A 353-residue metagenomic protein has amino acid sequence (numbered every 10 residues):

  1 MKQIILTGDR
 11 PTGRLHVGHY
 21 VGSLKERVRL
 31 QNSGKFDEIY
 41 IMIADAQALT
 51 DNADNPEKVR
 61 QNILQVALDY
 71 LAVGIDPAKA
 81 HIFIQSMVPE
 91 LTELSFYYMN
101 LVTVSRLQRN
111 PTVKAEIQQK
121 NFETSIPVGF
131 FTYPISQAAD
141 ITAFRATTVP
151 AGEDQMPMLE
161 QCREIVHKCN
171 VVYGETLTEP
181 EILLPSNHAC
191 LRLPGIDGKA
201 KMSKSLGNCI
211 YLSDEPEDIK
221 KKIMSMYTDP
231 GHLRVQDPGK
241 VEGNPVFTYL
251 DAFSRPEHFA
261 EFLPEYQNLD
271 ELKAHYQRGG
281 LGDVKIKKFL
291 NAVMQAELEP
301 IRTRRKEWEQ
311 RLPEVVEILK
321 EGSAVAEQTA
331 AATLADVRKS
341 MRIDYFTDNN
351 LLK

Functional and structural regions predicted by a protein language model:
M1-Q3, F346-T347: Extreme N-terminus of proteins, especially the signal/transit-peptide cleavage junction and the first residues
K2-A139, E257, A296-L298, R302 (+1 more regions): N-terminal Rossmann-like or analogous alpha/beta NTP/dinucleotide-binding catalytic cores that position adenine
V113-A115, Q119-C169, Y173, P194-G195: Internal, conserved structured core segments that host functional sites
P157, R163-K353: Conserved nucleotide- and phosphate/pyrophosphate-binding catalytic cores in adenylate/nucleotidyl-handling enzymes
